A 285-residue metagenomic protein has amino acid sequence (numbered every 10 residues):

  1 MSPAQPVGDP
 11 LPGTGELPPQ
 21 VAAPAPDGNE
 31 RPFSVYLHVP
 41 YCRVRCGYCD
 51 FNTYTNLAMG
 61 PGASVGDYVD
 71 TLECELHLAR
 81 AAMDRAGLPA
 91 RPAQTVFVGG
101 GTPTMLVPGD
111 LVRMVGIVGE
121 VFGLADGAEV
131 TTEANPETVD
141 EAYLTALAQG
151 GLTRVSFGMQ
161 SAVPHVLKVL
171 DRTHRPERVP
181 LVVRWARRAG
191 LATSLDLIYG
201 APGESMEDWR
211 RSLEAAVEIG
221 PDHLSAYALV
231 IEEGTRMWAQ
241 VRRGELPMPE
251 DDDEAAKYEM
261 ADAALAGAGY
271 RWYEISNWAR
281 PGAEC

Functional and structural regions predicted by a protein language model:
S2-P26: Long, contiguous juxta-domain segments that are non-catalytic but functionally important
L17-S34, N52-R85, R91-C285: C-terminal scaffold of the Radical SAM
H38-T53: Local cysteine-cluster metal-coordination motifs and their immediate loop/turn environment, predominantly Fe-S cluster
